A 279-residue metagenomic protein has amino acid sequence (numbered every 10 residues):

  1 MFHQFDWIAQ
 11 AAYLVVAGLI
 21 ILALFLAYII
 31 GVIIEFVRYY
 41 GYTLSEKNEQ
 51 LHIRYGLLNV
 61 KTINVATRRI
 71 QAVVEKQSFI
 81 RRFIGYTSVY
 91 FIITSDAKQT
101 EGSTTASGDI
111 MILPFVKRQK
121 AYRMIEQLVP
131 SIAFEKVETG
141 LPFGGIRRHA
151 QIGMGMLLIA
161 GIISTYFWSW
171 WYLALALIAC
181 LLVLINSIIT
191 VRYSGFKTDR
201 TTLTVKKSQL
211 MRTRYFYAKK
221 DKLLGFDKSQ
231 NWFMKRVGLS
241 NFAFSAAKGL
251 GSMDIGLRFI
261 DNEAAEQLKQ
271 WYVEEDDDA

Functional and structural regions predicted by a protein language model:
M1-A279: N-terminal basic, Ser/Thr-rich segments that initiate or prime the first beta/alpha elements at protein or domain
